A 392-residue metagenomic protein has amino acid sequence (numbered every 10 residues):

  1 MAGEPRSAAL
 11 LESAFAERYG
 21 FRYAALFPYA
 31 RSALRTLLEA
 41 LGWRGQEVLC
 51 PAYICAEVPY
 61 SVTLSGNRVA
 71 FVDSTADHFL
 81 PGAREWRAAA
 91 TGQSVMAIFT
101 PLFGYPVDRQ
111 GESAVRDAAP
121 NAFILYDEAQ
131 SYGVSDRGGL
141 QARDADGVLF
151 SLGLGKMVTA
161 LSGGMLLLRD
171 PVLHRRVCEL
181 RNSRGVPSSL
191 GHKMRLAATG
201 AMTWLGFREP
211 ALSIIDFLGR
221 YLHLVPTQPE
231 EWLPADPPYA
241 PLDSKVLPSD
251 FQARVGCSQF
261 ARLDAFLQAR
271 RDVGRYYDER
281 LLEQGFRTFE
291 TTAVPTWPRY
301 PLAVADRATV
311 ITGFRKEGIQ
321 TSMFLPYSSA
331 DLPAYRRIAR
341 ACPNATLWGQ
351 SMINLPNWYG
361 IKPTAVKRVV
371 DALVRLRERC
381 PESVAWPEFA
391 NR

Functional and structural regions predicted by a protein language model:
M1-A9: A glycine-/small-polar-enriched, mobile loop at the entrance of the PLP active site in fold-type I
L10-A25, R31, I98-T100, V172-R392: PLP-dependent aminotransferase class I/II
R35, E39-W43, Y60, L64 (+4 more regions): Short, well-ordered alpha-helices that flank and scaffold nucleotide-derived cofactor binding pockets
L37-G92, F314: Conserved PLP-anchoring active-site segment centered on the Schiff-base-forming lysine
R68, F123, Q320: Residue-level detector of anion-binding/catalytic polar loops
D77-R175, N354, W358: Active-site phosphate-binding strand-loop segment of PLP-dependent enzymes
